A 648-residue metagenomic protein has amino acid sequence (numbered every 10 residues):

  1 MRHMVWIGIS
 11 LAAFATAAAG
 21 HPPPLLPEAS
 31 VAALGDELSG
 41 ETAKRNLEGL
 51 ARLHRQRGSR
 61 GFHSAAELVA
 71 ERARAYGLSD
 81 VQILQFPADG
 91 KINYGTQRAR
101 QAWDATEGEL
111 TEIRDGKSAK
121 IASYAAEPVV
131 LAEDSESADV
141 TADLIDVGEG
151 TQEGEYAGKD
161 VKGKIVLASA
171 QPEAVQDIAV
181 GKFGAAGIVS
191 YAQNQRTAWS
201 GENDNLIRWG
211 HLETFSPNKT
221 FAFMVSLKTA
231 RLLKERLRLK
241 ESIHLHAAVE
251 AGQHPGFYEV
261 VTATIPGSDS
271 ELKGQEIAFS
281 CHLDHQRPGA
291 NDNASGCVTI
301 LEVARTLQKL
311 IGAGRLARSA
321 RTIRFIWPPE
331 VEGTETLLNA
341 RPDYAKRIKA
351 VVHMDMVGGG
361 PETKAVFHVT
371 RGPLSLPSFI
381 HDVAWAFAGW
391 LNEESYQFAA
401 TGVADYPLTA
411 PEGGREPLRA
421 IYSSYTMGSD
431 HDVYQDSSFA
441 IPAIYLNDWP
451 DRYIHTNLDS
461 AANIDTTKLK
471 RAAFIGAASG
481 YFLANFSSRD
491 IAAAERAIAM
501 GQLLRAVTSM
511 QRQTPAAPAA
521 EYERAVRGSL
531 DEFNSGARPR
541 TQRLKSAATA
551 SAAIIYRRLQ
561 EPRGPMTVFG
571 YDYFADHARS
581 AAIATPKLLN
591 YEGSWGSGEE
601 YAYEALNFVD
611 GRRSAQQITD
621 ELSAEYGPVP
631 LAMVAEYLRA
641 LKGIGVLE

Functional and structural regions predicted by a protein language model:
H21-L26, A32, G40, E48-K162: Noncatalytic luminal/extracellular "stalk/propeptide" segments of secretory-pathway proteins
S30-E37, A51-R60, Q97-A99, L131 (+10 more regions): Second-shell loop/turn segments in exported
R45, T306-T336, Y344, M354: Short helix-loop-beta-strand segments that form the rim/entrance of peptidase-like active sites
E48, R60, K120-F221, D292 (+4 more regions): Extracellular/luminal Protease-associated
W103-A105, S123-E155, W209-N291, E302-R305 (+2 more regions): Soluble metallo-hydrolase cores and metallopeptidase-like ectodomains found primarily in the secretory/periplasmic
I121-S123, T220-F223, A230-R231, P328-Y453 (+5 more regions): Metal-dependent peptidase/peptidase-like ectodomains
D465-D531: Charged, amphipathic alpha-helical linkers/stalks
S597-E648: Long, charge-rich, low-complexity alpha-helical segments
